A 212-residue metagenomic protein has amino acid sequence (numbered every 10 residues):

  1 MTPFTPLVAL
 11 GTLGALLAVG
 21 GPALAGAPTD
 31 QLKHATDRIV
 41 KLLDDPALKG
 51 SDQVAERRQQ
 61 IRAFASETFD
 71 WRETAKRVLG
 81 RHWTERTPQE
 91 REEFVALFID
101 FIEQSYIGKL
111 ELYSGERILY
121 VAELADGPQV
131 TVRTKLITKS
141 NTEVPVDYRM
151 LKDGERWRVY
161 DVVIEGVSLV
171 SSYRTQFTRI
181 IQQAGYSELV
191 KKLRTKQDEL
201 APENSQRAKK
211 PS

Functional and structural regions predicted by a protein language model:
M1-G11: Bacterial N-terminal signal peptides that target proteins for export
T12-L13, L17: Hydrophobic helical h-region of N-terminal Sec-dependent signal peptides in bacterial secretory/periplasmic proteins
A23-A25: Boundary at the C-terminal end of the N-terminal hydrophobic targeting segment
A27-Y106: Early exported N-terminus immediately downstream of N-terminal targeting peptides
Q104-V144, K196-S212: Surface-exposed, charged secondary-structure patches
E143-S171: Short beta-strand edge/turn micro-motifs at domain boundaries
I164-S212: Low-complexity, intrinsically disordered terminal/linker segments enriched in charged and Gly/Pro repeats
